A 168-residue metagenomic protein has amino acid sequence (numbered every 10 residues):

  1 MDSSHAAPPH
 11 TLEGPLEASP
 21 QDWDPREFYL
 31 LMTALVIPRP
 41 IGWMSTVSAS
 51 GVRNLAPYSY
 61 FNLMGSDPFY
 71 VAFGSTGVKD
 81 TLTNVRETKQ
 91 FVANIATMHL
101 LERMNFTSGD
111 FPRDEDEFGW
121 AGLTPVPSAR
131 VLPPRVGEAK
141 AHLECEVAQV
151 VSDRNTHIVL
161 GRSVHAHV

Functional and structural regions predicted by a protein language model:
M1-N54, N62-V168: Active-site-proximal mixed secondary-structure blocks
Y58: Polyanion/phosphate-binding surface patch
